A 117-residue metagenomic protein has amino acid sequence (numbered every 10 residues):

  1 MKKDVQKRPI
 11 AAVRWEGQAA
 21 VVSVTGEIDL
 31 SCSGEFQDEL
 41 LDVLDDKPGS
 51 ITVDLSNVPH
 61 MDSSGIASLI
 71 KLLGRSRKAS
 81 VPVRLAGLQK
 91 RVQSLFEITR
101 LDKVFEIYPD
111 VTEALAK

Functional and structural regions predicted by a protein language model:
M1-P9, P48-I51: Short, charge-rich amphipathic segments
K2-K3, A12-R14, R75, E97: Short secondary-structure boundary/capping segments
D4, P9-D38: STAS-typified acidic loop motif
E27-F105: Amphipathic alpha-helical interaction surfaces in cytosolic regulatory modules
E106-D110: Short acidic-hydrophobic, aromatic-tinged amphipathic segments that line or gate anion-handling sites
T112-K117: A charged, well-structured terminal subsegment
